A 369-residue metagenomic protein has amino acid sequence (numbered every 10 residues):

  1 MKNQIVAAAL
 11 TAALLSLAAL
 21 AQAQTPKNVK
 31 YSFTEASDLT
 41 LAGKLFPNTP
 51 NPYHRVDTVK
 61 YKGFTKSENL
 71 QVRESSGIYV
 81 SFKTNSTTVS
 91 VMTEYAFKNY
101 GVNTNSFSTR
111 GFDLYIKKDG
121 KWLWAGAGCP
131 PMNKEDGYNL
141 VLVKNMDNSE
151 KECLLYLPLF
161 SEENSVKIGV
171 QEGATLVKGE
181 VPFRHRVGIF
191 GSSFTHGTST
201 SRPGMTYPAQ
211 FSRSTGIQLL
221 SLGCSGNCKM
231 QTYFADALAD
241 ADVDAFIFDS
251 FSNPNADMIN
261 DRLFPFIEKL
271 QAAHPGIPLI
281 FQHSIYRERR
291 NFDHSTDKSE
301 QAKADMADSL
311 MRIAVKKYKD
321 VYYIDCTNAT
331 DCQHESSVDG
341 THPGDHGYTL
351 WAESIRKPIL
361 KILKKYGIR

Functional and structural regions predicted by a protein language model:
K2, V6-R186, L363-R369: N-terminal secretory targeting modules
V91, F190-G191, Q282: Short hydrophobic segments within beta-strands
E94, P158, S284, C326-T327: Short, well-ordered beta-to-alpha junction loops that form the rim of enzyme active sites and present histidine/acidic
E135, D147-K151, P158-N164, F183-E268 (+6 more regions): Conserved SGNH/GDSL esterase-like catalytic core that processes O-acyl groups on lipids and polysaccharides
S250, F281-H283, D325: A cross-domain feature marking catalytic cores of carbohydrate-active enzymes and several ubiquitous metabolic/repair
I277-L279, V321-Y322: Residue-level recognition of the N-termini of beta-strands and the immediately preceding loop/turn
P278-F281, A329: A short, hydrophobic beta-strand element within the central beta-sheet of small alpha/beta folds
I285-R369: Catalytic His-Asp segment of secreted/periplasmic serine-dependent ester chemistry enzymes
